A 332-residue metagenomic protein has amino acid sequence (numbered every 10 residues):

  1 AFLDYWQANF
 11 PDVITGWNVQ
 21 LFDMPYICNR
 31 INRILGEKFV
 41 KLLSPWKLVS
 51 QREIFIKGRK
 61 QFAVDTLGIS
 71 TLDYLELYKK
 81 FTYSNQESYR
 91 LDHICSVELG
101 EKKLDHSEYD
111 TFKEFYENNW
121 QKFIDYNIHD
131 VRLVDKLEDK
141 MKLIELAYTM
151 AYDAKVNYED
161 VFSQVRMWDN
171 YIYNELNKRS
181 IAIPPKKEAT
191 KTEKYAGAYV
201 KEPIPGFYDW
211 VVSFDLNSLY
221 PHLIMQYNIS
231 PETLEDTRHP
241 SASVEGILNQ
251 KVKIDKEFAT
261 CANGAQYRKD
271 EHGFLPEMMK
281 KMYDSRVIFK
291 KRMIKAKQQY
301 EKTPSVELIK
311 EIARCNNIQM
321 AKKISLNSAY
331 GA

Functional and structural regions predicted by a protein language model:
A1-Y26: Proline-aspartate-enriched helix->loop->beta-strand connector
F2, W6, V97-L104, I318-G331: Structured alpha-helical segments in the cores of large, soluble enzyme domains
Q20-D23, L77, S218-L219: Short, solvent-exposed loop/turn segments at secondary-structure junctions
M24, R33, E37-V131: Active-site-proximal helix-loop-helix substrate-binding element of RNase H-like nuclease domains
C28-K38, A151-Y152, Q226-T233: Short secondary-structure boundary/capping segments
K113-P231, E301, V306-A332: Common nucleic-acid-contacting/processivity interface regions adjacent to the catalytic cores of nucleic-acid enzymes
W210, L216-A332: Helical catalytic core of nucleic-acid polymerases
